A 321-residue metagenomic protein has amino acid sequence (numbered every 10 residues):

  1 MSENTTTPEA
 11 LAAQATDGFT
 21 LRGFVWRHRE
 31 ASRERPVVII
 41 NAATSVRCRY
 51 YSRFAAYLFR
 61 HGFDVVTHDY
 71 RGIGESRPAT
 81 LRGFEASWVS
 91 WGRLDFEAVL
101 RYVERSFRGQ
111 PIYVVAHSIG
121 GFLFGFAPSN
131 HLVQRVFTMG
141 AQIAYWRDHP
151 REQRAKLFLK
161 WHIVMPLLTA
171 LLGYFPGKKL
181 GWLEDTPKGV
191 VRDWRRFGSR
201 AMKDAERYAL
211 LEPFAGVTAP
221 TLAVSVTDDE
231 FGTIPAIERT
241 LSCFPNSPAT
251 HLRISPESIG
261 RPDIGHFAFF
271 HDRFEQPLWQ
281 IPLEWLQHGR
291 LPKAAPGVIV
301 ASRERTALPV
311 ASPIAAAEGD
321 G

Functional and structural regions predicted by a protein language model:
M1-E30: N-terminal cap/lid segment of alpha/beta-hydrolase-fold proteins
R35, I40-V46, T227: Active-site glycine-rich loops that stabilize anionic/oxyanionic intermediates across multiple enzyme folds
C48-L81: Conserved alpha/beta-hydrolase
E85-S106: Alpha/beta-hydrolase active-site loop
V115-M202: Alpha/beta-hydrolase-fold enzymes
V217, A223-S225: Short beta-strand/loop motif that positions the catalytic acidic residue of the alpha/beta-hydrolase fold
A219, T233-C243: Short alpha-helix in the alpha/beta-hydrolase fold that links the catalytic acid
I254-G321: Catalytic active-site module of serine/aspartate enzymes centered on a nucleophile-bearing elbow/loop
